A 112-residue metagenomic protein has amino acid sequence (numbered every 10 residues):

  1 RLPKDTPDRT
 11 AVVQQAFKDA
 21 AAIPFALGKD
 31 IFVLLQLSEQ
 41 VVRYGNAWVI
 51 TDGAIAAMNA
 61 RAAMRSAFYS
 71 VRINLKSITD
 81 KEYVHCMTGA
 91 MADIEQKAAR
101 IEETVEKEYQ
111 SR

Functional and structural regions predicted by a protein language model:
R1-R61, R65-K76, Y83-R112: N-terminal glycine-/lysine-enriched basic segments
